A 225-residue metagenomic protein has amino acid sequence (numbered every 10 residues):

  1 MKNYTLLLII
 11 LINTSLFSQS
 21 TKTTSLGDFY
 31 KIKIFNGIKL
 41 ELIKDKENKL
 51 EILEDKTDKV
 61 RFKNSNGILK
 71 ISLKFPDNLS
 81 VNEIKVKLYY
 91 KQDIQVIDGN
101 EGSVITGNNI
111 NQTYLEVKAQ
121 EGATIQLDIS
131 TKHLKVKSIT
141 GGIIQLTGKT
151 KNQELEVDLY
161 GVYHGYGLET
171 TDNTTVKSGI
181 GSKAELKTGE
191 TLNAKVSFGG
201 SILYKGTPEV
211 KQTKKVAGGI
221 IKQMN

Functional and structural regions predicted by a protein language model:
M1-N225: Intrinsically disordered, low-complexity terminal regions
